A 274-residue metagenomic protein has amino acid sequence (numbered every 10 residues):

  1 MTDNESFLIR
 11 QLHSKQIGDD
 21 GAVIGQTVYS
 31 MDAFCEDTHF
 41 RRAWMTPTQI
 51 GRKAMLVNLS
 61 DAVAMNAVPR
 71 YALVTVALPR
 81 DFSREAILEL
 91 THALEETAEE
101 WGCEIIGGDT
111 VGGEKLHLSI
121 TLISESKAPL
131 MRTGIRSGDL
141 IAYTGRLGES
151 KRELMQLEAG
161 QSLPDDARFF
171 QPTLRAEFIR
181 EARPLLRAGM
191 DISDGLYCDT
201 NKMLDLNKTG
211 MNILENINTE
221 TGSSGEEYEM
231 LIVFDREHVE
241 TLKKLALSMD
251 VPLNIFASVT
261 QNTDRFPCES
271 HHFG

Functional and structural regions predicted by a protein language model:
M1-V63, C103, E215, V251 (+1 more regions): N-terminal glycine-rich phosphate/pyrophosphate-binding loops that anchor nucleotide-derived ligands and cofactors
S14-Q16, I24, A98, V111-K115 (+4 more regions): Solvent-exposed alpha-helices and their adjacent loops that cap or buttress functional pockets in soluble metabolic
F34, R70-M155, S258: Glycine-rich anion-binding loops of enzyme active sites
P47-Y71, H92-E100, R175-E177, E181 (+2 more regions): Small-aliphatic-rich amphipathic alpha-helix that forms the alpha element of a beta-alpha
D81, F169-E227: Active-site-proximal betaalpha loop/short-helix elements that scaffold phosphoryl/nucleotidyl transfer chemistry
I123, L231-D235: Short hydrophobic/aromatic beta-strand micro-patches that form the beta-sheet surface supporting nucleotide- or nucleic
K151-F169: Short, compositionally biased
F170-T173, K243-G274: Acidic, Ser/Thr/Pro-rich beta/coil linker or hinge segments at domain junctions
